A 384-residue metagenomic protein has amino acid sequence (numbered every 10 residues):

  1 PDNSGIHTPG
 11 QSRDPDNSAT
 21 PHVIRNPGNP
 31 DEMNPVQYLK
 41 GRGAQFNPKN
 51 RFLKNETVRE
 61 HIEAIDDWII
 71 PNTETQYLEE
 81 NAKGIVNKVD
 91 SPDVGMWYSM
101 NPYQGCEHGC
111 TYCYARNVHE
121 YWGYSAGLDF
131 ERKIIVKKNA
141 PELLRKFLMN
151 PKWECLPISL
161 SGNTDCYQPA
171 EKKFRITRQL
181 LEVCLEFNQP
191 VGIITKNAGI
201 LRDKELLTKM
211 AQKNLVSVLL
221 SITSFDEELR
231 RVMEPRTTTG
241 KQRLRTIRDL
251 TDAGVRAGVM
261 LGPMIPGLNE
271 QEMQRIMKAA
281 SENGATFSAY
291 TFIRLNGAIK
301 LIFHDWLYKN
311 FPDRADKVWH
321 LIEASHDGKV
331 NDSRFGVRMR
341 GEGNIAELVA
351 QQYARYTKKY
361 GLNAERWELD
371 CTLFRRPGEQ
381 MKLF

Functional and structural regions predicted by a protein language model:
P1-S99: Flexible, acidic/Gly-rich N-terminal and inter-domain linker regions that tether and position cofactor-handling modules
W68-Q104, H108-L219, T223-R231, G240-D252: Conserved Radical SAM active-site core
F174-R175, T208-I222, N269-T286, E347-Q351: Short, electropositive alpha-helical surface patch
M210-Q212, R236-T237, I276-K278, D305-K309: Short, hinge-like loop/turn segments at secondary-structure boundaries
E228-E234, P263-Q271, F287-G343, L373-R375: Flexible glycine/acidic-rich beta-alpha junction loops that bind and position SAM and/or redox cofactors in anaerobic
K241-L301, A324-S325, R355-K359: Conserved C-terminal portion of the radical SAM core fold that forms the substrate/S-adenosylmethionine-binding
A350-C371: C-terminal accessory regions appended to core domains
P377-F384: Short acidic, low-complexity intrinsically disordered linear motifs used for protein-protein interactions
